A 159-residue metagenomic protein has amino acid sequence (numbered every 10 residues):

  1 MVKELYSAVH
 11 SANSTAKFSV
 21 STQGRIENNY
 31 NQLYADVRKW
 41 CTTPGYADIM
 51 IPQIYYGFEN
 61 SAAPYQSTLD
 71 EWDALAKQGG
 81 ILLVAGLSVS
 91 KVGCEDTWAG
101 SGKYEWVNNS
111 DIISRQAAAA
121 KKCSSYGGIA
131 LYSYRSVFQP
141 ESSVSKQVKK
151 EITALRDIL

Functional and structural regions predicted by a protein language model:
M1-A8, A35, K39, S67-A74 (+1 more regions): Alpha-helical scaffolding segments of alpha/beta enzyme cores, especially the outer helices of TIM-barrel or partial
M1-L33, G80-S90: Aromatic-lined carbohydrate-recognition surfaces of secreted/lumenal glycan-active proteins
E27, V37, G100-K103: A general structural-boundary detector
Y30-Y34, A62-Q66, S142: Conserved strand-to-helix beginnings and helix N-cap segments that scaffold or border functional pockets
L33-V37, I51-I54: A beta-strand-loop signature enriched in Asp, Gly, Thr, and Trp that corresponds to the sialidase/neuraminidase Asp-box
T42-A63, E71-L159: Substrate-binding cleft of secreted/luminal carbohydrate-active enzymes
